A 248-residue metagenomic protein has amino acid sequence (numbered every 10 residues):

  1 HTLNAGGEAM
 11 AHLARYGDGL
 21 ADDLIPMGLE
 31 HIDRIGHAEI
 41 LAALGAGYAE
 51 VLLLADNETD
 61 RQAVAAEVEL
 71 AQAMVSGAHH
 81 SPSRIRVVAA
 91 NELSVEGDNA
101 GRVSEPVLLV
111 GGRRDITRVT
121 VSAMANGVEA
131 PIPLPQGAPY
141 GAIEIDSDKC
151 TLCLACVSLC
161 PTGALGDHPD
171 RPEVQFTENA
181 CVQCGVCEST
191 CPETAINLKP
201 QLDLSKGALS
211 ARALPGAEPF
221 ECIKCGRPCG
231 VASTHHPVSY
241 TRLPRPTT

Functional and structural regions predicted by a protein language model:
H1-E8, M27, D60-A66, A73-D170 (+3 more regions): Ferredoxin-type iron-sulfur electron-transfer modules and their immediate structural context
N4-D33: Mobile, glycine- and charge-enriched loop segments and immediately flanking short secondary-structure elements within
L20-L24, A49, G230, Y240: Long, compositionally biased charged/polar accessory segments in the mid-to-C-terminal portions of proteins
I32-L44: A short, acidic, amphipathic alpha-helical segment used as a generic capping/interface helix at domain edges
A46-R61: Glycine-rich phosphate/pyrophosphate-binding loops and their adjacent beta-strand/loop elements at enzyme active sites
Q175-F176: Accessory beta->alpha helical hairpin/"wing" motif in late/C-terminal subdomains of nucleic-acid enzymes
T241-T247: Conserved small/polar residues in nucleotide/adenosyl-binding loops
